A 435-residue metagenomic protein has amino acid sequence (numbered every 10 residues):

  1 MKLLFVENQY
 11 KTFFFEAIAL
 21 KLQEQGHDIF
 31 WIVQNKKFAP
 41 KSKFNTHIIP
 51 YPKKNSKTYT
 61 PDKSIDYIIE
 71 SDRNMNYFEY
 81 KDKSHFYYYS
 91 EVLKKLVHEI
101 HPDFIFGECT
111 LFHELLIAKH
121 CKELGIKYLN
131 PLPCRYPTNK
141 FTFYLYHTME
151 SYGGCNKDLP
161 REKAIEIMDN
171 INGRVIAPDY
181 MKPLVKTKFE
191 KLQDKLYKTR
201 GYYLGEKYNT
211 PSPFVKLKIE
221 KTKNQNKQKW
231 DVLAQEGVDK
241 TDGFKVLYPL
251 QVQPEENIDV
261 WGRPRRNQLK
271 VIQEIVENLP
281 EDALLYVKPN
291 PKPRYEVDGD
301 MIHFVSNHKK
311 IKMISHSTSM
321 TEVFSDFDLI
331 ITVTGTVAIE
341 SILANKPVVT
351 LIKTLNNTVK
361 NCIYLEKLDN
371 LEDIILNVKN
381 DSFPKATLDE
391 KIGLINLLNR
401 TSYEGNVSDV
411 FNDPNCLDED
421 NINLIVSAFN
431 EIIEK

Functional and structural regions predicted by a protein language model:
M1-Y10, Q34-N35, L250-Q253: Nucleotide-activated donor-dependent transferases that construct or modify glycoconjugates
T12-L22: Short amphipathic alpha-helix
L20-K94, H98, P133-K227: Conserved N-terminal ligand/cofactor-binding loop architecture of enzyme catalytic domains
V97, H101-F106: Proline-aspartate-enriched helix->loop->beta-strand connector
G107-E108, H113, L132, H316-I363: A donor-sugar binding/catalytic signature common to diverse glycosyltransferases and related nucleotide-sugar
S151-K198, N361-K435: Leloir-type glycosyltransferase catalytic cores
D239-V276, A283, P289-P293, N396-Y403 (+1 more regions): Active-site donor-nucleotide binding/catalytic segment of nucleotide-sugar enzymes
I272-S315: Catalytic donor nucleotide-activated moiety binding site of glycosyltransferases and closely related
